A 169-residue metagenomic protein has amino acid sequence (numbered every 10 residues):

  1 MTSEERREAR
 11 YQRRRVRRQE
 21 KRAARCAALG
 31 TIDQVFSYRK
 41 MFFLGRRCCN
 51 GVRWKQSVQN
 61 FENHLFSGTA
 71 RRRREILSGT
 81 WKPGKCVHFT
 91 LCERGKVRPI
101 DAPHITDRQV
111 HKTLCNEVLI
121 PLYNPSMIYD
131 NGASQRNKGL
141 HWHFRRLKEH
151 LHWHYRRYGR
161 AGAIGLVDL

Functional and structural regions predicted by a protein language model:
M1-A70: Non-catalytic, polymerase-adjacent accessory regions of viral genome-replication enzymes
A28-I32, E117-L169: Active-site-proximal segment of RNA-dependent polymerases
R47-Q59, L91-D101, M127-D130: Glycine-/proline-rich flexible loop or hinge segments
V58-E62, P99-H104, R108, A133-N137: Short, charged/polar micro-motifs that form catalytic or ligand-binding hotspots
F66-P83: Conserved oxyanion/phosphate-binding beta-strand-loop segments in alpha/beta enzyme cores
T80-E93: Active-site-adjacent bridging/hinge elements
V97-I128: Conserved pre-motif C helix in the palm subdomain of viral-like polymerases
